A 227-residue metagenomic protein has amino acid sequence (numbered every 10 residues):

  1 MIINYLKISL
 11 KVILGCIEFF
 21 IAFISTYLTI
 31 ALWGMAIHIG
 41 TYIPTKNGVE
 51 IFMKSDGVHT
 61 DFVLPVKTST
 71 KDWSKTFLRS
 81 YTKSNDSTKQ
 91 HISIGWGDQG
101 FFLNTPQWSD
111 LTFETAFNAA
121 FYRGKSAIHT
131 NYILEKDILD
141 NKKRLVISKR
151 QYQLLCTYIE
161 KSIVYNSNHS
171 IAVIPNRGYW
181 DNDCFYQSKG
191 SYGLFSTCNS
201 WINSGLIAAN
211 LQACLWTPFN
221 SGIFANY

Functional and structural regions predicted by a protein language model:
I2-G34, K161-Y227: Activation targets extended, charge/polar-rich intrinsically disordered C-terminal tails
I37-T41, M53-V146: Glycine-rich catalytic cores of cysteine/serine-nucleophile enzymes that process amide/ester linkages in cell-envelope
N47-V49: Low-complexity, small/polar and acidic-rich linker and loop segments
S109-A116, Q153-I163, Y179-D183: Short, mixed-charge, low-aromatic patches
I138-S148, C184-G193: Second-shell loop/turn segments in exported
K142-S162, S167-N168: Internal catalytic-core helix/loop-beta-alpha segment that presents or stabilizes conserved functional determinants
